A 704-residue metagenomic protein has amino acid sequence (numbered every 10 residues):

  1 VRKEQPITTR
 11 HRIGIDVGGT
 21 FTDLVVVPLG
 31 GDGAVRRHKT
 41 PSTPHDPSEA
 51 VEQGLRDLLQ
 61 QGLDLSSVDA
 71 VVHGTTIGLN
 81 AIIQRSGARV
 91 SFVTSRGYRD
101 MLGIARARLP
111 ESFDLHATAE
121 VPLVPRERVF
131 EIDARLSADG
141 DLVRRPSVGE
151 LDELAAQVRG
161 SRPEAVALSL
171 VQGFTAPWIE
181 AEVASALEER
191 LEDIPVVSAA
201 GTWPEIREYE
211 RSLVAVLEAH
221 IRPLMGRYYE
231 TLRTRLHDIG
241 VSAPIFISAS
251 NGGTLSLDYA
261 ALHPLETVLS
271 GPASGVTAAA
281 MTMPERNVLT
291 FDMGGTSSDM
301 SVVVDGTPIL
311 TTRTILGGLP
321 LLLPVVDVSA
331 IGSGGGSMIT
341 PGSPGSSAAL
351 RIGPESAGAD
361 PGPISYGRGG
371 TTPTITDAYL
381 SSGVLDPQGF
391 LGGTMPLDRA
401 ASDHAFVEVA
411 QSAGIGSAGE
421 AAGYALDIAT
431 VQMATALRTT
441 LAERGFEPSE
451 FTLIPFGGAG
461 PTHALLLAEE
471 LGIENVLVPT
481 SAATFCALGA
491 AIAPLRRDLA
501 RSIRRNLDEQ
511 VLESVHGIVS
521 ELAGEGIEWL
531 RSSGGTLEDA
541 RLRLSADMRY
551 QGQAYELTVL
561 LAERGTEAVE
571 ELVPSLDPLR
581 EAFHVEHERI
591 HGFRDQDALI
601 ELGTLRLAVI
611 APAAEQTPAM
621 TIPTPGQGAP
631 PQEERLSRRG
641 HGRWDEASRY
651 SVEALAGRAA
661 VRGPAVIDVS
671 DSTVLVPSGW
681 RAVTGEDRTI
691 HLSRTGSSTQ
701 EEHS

Functional and structural regions predicted by a protein language model:
V1-S91, R144, V148-A167, E180-A199 (+9 more regions): N-terminal glycine/serine-rich phosphate-binding loop of ATP-dependent small-molecule kinases, especially carbohydrate
R2-E4, T9, V17, G149-R162 (+9 more regions): C-terminal, non-catalytic interaction/recognition modules in large multi-subunit enzymes and RNPs
G14-V17, F21-V25, R36-R37, P41-A50 (+6 more regions): Conserved phosphate-binding loops in N-terminal lobes of ATP-dependent enzymes of the actin/Hsp70/sugar-kinase
L24, L29-D32, H38-T43, S91-G97 (+4 more regions): Glycine-rich phosphate-binding loop of actin/hexokinase-like ATP-binding domains
L29, S95-G97, V171-G173, G201-T202 (+8 more regions): Short, ordered loop/turn segments at secondary-structure junctions
S48, G54, L58, A200-R207 (+5 more regions): ATP-dependent carbohydrate kinase catalytic cores
D69-A70, A167-A176, E218-I221, A422-D427 (+1 more regions): Conserved short loop/turn motifs at secondary-structure junctions
S169-A215, A219, L602, L607-G626 (+2 more regions): Terminal amphipathic helices with adjacent charged low-complexity linkers/tails
